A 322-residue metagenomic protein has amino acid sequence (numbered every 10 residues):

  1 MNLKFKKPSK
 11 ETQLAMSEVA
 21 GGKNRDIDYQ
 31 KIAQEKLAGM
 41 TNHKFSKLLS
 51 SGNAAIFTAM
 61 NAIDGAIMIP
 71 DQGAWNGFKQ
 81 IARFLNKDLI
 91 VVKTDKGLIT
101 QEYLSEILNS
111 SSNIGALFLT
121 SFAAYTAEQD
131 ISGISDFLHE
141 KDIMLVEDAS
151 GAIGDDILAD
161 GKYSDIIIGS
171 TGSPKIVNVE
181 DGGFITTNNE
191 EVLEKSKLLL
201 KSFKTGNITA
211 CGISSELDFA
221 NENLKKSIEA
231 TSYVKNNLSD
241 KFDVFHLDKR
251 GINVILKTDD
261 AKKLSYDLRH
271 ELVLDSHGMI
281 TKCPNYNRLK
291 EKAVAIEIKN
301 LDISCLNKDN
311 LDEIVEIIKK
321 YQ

Functional and structural regions predicted by a protein language model:
M1-S9, N285-Q322: PLP-dependent enzyme catalytic core of the Aspartate aminotransferase-like
N2-A54, Q72-Q80, A220, T231-S232: Conserved N-terminal alpha-helix of the aminotransferase class I/II PLP-enzyme fold
A59-R83, K87-E106: Conserved PLP-anchoring active-site segment centered on the Schiff-base-forming lysine
K96-I157, G161-S164, S173-I176, E191: Active-site phosphate-binding strand-loop segment of PLP-dependent enzymes
K162-L199: Active-site PLP attachment segment
F184-K225: PLP-dependent aminotransferase class I/II
K197, L264-L274, N307-Y321: Short amphipathic alpha-helices in soluble, non-transmembrane regions that often serve as interface/regulatory elements
I228-K235, V244-H270, E291-V294: Conserved glycine-rich beta-strand-loop-beta hairpin in the small C-terminal domain of fold type I
